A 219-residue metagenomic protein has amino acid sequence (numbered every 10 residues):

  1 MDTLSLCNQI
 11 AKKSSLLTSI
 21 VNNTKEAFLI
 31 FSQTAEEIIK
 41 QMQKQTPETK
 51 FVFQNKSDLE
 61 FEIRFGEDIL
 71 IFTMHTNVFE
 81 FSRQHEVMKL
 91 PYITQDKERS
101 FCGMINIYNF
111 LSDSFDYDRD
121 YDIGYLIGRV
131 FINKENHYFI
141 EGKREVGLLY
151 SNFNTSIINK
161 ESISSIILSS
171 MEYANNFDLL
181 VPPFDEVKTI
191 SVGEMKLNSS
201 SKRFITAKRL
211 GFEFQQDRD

Functional and structural regions predicted by a protein language model:
M1-L17: N-terminal, Lys/Arg- and Ser/Thr-rich interaction peptides
Q9, K13, I38, I166-S169 (+1 more regions): Residues that form generic nucleotide/phosphate-binding pockets
L17, E26, L180-F184: Surface-exposed, interaction-prone regions used to assemble/regulate multi-protein complexes
S19-E62: Short N-terminal edge-element motif at the start of the domain
E26, I30-Q33, K56-D58, C102 (+2 more regions): Short, well-structured alpha-helical interface segments that form or flank functional binding sites
K40-E48, S82-R83, L179, P183: Short, solvent-exposed secondary-structure capping/transition elements
V52-G142, G147: Hydrophobic-cavity lipid-handling domains and compact docking modules
I127-D219: Glycine-rich, aromatic-bearing surface loops/beta-hairpins
